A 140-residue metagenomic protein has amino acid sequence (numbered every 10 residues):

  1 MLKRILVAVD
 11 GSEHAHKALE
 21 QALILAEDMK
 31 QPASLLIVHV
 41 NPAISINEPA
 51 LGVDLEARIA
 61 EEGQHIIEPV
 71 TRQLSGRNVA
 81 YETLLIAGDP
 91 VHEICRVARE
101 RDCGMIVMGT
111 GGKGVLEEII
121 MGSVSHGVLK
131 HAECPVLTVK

Functional and structural regions predicted by a protein language model:
M1-A50: Small/aliphatic-rich secondary-structure junction motif
L36-V38, E82-I86, L137: General small-molecule cofactor/ligand-binding pocket signal
D54-H65: A short acidic, glycine-rich active-site loop that binds or catalyzes chemistry on phosphate/adenosine moieties
R72-I106: Structural beta-alpha unit
M108-K130: Glycine-rich, Arg-bearing micro-motifs that act as flexible, cationic patches
H131-K140: Short, flexible loop segments at boundaries between secondary-structure elements
